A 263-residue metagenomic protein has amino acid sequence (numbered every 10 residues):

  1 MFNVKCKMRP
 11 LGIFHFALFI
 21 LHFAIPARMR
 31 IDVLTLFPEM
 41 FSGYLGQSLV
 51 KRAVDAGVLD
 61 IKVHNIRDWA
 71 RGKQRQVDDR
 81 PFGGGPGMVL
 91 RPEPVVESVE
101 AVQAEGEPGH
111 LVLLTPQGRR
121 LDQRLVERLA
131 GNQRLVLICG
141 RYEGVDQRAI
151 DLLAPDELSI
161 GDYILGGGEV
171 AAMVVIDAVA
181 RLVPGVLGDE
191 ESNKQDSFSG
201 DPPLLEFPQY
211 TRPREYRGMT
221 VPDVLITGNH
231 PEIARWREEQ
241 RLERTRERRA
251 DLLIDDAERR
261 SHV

Functional and structural regions predicted by a protein language model:
M1-R28: Intrinsic disorder/low-complexity segments
R28-Q103, I226-I254: N-terminal nucleotide/polyanion-binding subdomain common to many enzyme families
D32-L34, K62-H64, H110-V112, L135-V136 (+1 more regions): Hydrophobic/aromatic beta-strand patches that form the interior of the parallel beta-sheet core in alpha/beta enzyme
L36, I66, L114-Q117, C139-Y142 (+3 more regions): Fold-independent oxyanion-binding glycine-rich loops and adjacent beta-strand/coil segments at enzyme active sites
S48-R52, E127-G131, L152-L153: Short, solvent-exposed amphipathic alpha-helical segments in soluble enzyme and RNA/protein-processing domains
R91-R141, Q147: S-adenosyl-L-methionine/SAH cofactor-binding core of RNA-modifying enzymes
V145, A149-G200: Structured adenosyl-cofactor binding patch, chiefly the S-adenosyl-L-methionine
D196-V263: C-terminal accessory segment of soluble enzyme catalytic cores
